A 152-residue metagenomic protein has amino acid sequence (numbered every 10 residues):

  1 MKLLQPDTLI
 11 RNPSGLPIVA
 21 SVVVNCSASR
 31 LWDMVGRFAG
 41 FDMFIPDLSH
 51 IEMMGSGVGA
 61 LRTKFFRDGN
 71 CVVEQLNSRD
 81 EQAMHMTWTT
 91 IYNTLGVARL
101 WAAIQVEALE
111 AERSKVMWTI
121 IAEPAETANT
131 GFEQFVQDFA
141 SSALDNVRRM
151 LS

Functional and structural regions predicted by a protein language model:
M1-G55: Hydrophobic ligand-binding cavity/cleft-lining segments
M1-L3, I121-S152: A conserved amphipathic terminal alpha-helix motif
L31-V35, F41, R62, L76 (+3 more regions): Hydrophobic pocket/interface hotspot
D33-G40, E81, S141, D145 (+1 more regions): Short, intrinsically disordered, mixed-charge
V35, I45, W88, I120 (+1 more regions): Hydrophobic alpha-helical core bundles mediating ligand binding, dimerization, or RNAP-core interactions
E52-M53, F66-R113, I121-P124, R149: Hydrophobic-ligand binding "helix-grip"
G57-A60, A83: Short acidic/glycine-enriched loop/turn segments that link adjacent beta-strands
A60-F66: Short aromatic-glycine motifs in intrinsically disordered, low-complexity regions
